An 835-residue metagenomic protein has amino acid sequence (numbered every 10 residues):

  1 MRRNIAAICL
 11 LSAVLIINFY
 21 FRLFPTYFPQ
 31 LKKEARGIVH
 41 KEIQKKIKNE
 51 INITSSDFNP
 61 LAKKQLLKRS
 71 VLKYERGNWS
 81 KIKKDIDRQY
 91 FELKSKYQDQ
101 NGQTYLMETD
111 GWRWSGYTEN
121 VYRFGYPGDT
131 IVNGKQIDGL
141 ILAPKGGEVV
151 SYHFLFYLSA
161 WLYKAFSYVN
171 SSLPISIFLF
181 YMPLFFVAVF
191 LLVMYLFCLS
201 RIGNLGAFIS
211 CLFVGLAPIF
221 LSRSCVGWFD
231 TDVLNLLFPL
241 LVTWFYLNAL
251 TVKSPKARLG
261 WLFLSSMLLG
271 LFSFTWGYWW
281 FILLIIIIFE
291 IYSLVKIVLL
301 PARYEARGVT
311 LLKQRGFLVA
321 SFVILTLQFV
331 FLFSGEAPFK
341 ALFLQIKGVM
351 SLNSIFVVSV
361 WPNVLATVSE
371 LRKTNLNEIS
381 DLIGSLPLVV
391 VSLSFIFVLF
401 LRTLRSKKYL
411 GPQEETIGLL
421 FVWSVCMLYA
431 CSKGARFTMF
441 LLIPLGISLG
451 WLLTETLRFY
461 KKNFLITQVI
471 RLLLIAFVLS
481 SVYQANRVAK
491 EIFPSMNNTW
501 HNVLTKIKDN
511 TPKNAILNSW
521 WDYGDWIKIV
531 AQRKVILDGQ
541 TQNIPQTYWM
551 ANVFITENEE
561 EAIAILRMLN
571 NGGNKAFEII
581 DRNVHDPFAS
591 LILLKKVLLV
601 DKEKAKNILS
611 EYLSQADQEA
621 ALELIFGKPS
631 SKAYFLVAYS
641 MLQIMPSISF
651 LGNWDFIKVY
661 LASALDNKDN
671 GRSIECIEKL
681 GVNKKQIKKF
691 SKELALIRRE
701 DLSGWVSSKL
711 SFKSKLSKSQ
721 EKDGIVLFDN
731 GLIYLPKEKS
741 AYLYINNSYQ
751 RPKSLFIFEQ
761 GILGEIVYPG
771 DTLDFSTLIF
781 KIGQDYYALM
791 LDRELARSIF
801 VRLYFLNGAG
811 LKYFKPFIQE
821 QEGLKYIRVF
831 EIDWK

Functional and structural regions predicted by a protein language model:
R3-I5, A257-L259, Y304-V323, P412 (+1 more regions): Membrane-interfacial entry segments at the cytosolic side of transmembrane helices
A6-N18, M267, S321-L327: Alpha-helical transmembrane segments
I8-F91, N463-K835: Extracytoplasmic
F19-R36, K96-M107, L332-Q345, R487-A489: Helix-to-loop transition at the C-terminal end of transmembrane segments
K41-E42, I53-L66, L72, R76-Y90 (+4 more regions): Transmembrane-lumen/periplasm boundary regions of multi-pass, lipid-linked membrane glycan transferases
R69, K73-F197, G206-F213, A217-F238: Active-site lumenal/periplasmic loops and adjacent helix-entry segments of GT-C-fold, multi-pass membrane
G134-Q136, Y181-S200, L205-S254, R258-L294 (+2 more regions): Membrane-embedded helix bundles of polyisoprenyl
F281, C426, A430-F464, Q468: Hydrophobic/aromatic-rich transmembrane helices and adjacent perimembrane loops
